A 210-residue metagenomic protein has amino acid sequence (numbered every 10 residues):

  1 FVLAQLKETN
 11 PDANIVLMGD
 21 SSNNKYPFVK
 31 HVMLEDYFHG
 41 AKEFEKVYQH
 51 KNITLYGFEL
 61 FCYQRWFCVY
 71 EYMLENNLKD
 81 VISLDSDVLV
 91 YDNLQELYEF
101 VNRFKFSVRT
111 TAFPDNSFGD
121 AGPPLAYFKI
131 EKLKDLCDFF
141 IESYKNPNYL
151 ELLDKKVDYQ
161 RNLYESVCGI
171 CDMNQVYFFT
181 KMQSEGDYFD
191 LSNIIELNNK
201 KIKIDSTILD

Functional and structural regions predicted by a protein language model:
F1, L17, L94, V101-S107 (+2 more regions): Catalytic phosphate/metal-binding cores of nucleic-acid and nucleotide-processing enzymes, i.e., regions that mediate
F1-H50, L74, E131, D135: N-terminal anchoring/stem segment of glycosyltransferases
E43-Y56, L150-L153: An acidic/histidine-cluster motif and surrounding catalytic segment that typifies divalent-metal-assisted enzyme active
G57-Q64, C171: A short, glycine-/small-residue-rich helix N-cap motif at loop->alpha-helix starts within glycosyltransferase
L60, G122-L125, V167: Glycine/small-residue-rich pyrophosphate-binding loop that anchors the diphosphate of NDP-sugar donors
F61-V108: GT-A fold catalytic core of metal-dependent nucleotide-sugar glycosyltransferases, centered on the diacidic
S107-E131: Short beta-strand-to-loop element that shapes/binds the nucleotide-sugar donor at the catalytic cleft/hinge
K134-D210: Catalytic core and acceptor-binding pocket of nucleotide-sugar-dependent glycosyltransferases
